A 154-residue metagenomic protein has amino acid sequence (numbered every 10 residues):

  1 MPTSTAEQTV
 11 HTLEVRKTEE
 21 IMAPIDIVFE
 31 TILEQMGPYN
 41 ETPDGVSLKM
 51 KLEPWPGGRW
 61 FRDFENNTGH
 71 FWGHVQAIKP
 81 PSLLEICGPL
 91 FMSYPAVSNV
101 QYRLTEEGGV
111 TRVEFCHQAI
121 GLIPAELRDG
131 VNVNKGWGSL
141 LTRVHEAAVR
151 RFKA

Functional and structural regions predicted by a protein language model:
M1-S47: Hydrophobic ligand-binding cavity/cleft-lining segments
H11-L13, P56, N67, A96: Residue-level preference for beta-strand/loop junctions
K17-E19, Y102, F115-H117: A structural signal for short, well-ordered beta-strand segments
I25, G45-G58, F71: A solvent-exposed, acidic/Ser-Thr-rich amphipathic alpha-helical stretch
V28-I32, W60, V75, I86 (+3 more regions): Hydrophobic pocket/interface hotspot
L33-G37, D44-G45, E107, R112 (+2 more regions): Short, contiguous alpha-helical
M50-K51, F61, E65-G109, Q118-G121 (+1 more regions): Hydrophobic-ligand binding "helix-grip"
A119-A154: A conserved amphipathic terminal alpha-helix motif
